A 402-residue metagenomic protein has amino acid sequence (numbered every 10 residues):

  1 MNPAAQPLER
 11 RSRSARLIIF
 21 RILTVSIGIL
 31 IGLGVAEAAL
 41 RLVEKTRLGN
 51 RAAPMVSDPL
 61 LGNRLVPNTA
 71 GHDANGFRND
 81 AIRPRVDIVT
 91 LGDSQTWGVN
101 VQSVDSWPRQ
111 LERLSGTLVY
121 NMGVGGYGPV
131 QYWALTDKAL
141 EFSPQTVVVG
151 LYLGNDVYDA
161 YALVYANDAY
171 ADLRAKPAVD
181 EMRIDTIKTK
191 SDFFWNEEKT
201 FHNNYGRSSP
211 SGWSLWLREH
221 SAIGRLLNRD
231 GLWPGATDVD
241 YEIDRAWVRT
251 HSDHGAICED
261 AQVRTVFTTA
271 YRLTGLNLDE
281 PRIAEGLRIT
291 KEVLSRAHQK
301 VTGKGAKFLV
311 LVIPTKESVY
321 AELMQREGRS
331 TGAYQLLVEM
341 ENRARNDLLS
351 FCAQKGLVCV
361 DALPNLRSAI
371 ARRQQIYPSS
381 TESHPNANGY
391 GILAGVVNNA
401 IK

Functional and structural regions predicted by a protein language model:
M1-V89, Q102, F142-Q145, V157-Y161 (+3 more regions): N-terminal secretory targeting modules
T24, V35, L40, P378-K402: Histidine-centered active-site loop/cap adjacent to the catalytic His in serine esterases/O-acetyl transfer systems
E37, D93, Y132, V147 (+5 more regions): Generic structural signal for small/hydrophobic residues in well-ordered secondary structure, especially within
A38-T117, G128, W133-A134, D230 (+5 more regions): Membrane/wall-proximal cationic-aromatic binding patches
G92, G123, V148-Y152, L309-P314: Short beta-strand segments
L118-P129, L140: A conserved hydrophobic secondary-structure block that centers on an alpha-helix together with its immediately flanking
A134-S143: Short, well-structured alpha-helical segments in soluble
L153-S350, L357, R367-S368: Serine-dependent acyl-ester chemistry module
